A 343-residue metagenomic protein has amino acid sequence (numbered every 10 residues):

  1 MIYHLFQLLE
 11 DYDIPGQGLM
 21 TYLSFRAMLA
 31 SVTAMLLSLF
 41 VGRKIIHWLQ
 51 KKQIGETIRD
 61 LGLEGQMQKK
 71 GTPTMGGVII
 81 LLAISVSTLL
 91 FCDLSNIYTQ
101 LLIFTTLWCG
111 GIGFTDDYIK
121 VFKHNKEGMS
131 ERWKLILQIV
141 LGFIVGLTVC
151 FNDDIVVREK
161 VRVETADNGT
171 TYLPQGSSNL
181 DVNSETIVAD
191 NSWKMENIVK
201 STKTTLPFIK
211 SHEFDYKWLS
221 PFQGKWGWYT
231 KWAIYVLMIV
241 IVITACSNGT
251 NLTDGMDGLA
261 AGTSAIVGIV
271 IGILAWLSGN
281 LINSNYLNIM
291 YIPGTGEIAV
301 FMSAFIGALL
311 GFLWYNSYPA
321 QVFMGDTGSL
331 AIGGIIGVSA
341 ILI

Functional and structural regions predicted by a protein language model:
I2-I46, I80-G111, Y118, R132 (+4 more regions): Alpha-helical transmembrane segments
Q17-Y22, K69-K70, N125-M129, W226: Short, Lys/Arg-rich N-terminal segment immediately upstream of the first membrane anchor
R26-T33, G62-G71: Glycine-/proline-rich flexible loop or hinge segments
I45-Q68, Y118-E127, D190, V199-H212: Cytosolic, membrane-interface loops and tails of multi-pass inner-membrane proteins
G62, M67, W226, T230 (+2 more regions): ATP-dependent carbohydrate kinase catalytic cores
G65-T72, Q138-I144: Cytosolic juxtamembrane regulatory segments of multi-pass membrane proteins
K210-S220: A short, charged helix-loop
